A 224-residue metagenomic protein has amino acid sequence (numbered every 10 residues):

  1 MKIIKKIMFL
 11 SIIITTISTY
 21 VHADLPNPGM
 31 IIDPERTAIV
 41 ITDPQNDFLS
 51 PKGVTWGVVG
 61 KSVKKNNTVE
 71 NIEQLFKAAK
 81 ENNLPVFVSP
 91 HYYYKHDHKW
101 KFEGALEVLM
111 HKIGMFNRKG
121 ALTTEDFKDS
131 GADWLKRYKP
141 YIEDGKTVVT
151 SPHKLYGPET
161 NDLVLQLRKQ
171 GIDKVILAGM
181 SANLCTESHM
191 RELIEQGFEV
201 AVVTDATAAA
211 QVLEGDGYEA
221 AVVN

Functional and structural regions predicted by a protein language model:
M1-M8: Bacterial N-terminal signal peptides that target proteins for export
M8-S18: Bacterial N-terminal signal peptides
A23-A38, D47, K65, A78-N82 (+1 more regions): Active-site-adjacent betaalpha module
E35-T37, K52-A79, L84-P90: A short alpha/beta connector and helix-capping loop motif
P51-G60, W100-E103, L193: Surface-exposed, active-site-proximal loop segments in enzymatic domains
S89-Y92, M180: Short, well-ordered beta-to-alpha junction loops that form the rim of enzyme active sites and present histidine/acidic
Y94-H98: Short catalytic/ligand-binding loop motif for oxyanion handling, primarily in non-cytosolic enzymes, centered on
